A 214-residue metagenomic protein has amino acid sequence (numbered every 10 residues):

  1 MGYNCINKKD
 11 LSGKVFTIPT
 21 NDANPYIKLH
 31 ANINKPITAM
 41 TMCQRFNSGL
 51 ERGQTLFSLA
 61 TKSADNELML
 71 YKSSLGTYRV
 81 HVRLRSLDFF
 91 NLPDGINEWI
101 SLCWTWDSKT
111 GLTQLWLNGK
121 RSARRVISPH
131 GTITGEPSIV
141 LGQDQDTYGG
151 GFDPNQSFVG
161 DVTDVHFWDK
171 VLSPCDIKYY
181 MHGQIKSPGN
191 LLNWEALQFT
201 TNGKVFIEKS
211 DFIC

Functional and structural regions predicted by a protein language model:
M1-C214: Extracellular glycan-associated modules
